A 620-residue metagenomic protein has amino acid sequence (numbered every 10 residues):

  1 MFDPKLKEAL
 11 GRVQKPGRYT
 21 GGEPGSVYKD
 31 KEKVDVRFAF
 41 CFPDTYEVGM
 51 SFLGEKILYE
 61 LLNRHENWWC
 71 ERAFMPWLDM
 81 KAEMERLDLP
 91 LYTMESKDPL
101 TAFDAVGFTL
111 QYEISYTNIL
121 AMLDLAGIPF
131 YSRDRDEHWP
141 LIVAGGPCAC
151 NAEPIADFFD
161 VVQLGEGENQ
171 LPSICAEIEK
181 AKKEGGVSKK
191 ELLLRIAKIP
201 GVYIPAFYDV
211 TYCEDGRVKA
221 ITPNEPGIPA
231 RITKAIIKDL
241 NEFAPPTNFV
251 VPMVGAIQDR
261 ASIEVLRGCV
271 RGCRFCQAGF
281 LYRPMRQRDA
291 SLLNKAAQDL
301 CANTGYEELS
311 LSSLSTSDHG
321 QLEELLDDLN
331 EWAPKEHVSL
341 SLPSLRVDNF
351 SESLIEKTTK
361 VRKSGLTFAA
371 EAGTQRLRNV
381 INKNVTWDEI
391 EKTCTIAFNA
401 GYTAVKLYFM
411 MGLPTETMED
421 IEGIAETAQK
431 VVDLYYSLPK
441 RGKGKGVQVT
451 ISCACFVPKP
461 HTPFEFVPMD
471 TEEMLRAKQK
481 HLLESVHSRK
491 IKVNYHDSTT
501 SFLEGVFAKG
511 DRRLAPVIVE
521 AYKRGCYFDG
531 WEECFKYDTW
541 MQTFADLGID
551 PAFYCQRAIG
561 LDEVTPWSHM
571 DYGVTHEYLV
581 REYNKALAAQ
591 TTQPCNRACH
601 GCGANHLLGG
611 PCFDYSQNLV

Functional and structural regions predicted by a protein language model:
M1-V27, F38-F40, H487-V620: Radical SAM enzyme core and accessory elements
K7-A39, Y46-E47, P205, T211 (+3 more regions): N-terminal [4Fe-4S]-dependent radical SAM core
F38-D44, L62, V250-Q277, C301 (+2 more regions): N-terminal pre-triad scaffold of radical SAM enzymes
F40-C41, D299-K406, M411-T450, A454 (+1 more regions): Conserved SAM/AdoMet-binding glycine-rich loop
F52, G255-S291, G601-L619: Canonical Radical SAM [4Fe-4S] cluster-binding loop centered on the CxxxCxxC motif and its immediate flanking residues
N67-D79: A short beta-strand-loop structural module common to alpha/beta enzyme folds
P76-P223, P463-D511, V519-E533: Glycine-rich beta-alpha loop elements in corrinoid/cobalamin-binding modules across cobalamin-dependent enzymes
L78-D79, P154, D209-C213, G320 (+8 more regions): Flexible glycine/acidic-rich beta-alpha junction loops that bind and position SAM and/or redox cofactors in anaerobic
